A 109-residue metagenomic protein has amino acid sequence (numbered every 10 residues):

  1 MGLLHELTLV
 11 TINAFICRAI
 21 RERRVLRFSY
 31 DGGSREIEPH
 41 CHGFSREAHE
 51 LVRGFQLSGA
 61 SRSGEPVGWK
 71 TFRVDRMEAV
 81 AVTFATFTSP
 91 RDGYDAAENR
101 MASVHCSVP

Functional and structural regions predicted by a protein language model:
G2-P109: Core beta-strand-centered patch of the WYL/Sm-like small regulatory domain
